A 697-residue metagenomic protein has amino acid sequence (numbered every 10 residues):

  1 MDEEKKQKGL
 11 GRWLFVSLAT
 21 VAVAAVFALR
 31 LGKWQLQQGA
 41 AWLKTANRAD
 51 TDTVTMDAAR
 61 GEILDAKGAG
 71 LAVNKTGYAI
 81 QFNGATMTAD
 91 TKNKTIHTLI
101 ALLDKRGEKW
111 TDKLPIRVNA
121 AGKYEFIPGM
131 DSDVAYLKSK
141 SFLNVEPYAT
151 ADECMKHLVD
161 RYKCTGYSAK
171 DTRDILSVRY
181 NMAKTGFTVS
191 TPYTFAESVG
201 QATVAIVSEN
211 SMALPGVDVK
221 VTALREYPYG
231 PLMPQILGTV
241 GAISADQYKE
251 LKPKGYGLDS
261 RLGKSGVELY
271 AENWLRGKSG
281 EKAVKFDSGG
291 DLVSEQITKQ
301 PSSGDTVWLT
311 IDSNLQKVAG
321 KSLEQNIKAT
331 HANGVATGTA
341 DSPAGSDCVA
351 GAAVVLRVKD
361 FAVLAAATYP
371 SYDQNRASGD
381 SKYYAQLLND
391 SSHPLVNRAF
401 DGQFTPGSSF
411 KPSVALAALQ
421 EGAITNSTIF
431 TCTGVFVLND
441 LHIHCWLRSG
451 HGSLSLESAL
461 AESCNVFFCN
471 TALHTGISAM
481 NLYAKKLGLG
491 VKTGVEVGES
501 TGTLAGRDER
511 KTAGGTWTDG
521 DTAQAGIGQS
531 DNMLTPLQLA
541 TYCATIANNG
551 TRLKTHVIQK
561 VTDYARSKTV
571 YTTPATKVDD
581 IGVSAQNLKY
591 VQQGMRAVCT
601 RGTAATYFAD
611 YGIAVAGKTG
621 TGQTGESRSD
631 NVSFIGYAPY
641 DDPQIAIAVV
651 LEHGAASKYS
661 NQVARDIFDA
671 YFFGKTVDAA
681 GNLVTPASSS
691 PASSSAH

Functional and structural regions predicted by a protein language model:
M1-L275, S279-P301, A329-A352: Membrane-proximal periplasmic segments of bacterial cell-envelope enzymes, especially penicillin-binding proteins
G70-A72, Y78, K285-T298, I311 (+5 more regions): Beta-lactam-recognizing serine transpeptidase/beta-lactamase-like catalytic domain environment
G84-T86, L651-A655: A generic structural motif
N93-A101, Q201, A205, E209 (+18 more regions): Solvent-exposed, polar/charged alpha-helical surfaces in well-ordered, non-transmembrane soluble domains, broadly
D112-P115, G338, D678-S690: Short, flexible loop/turn segments with low-complexity composition
S322-G334, C599: Structural motif corresponding to the C-terminal cap of alpha-helices
A547, C599, R665-T676: Short amphipathic alpha-helical signal-transduction/dimerization elements
A655-V663: A short acidic/glycine-rich loop-to-helix N-cap element
